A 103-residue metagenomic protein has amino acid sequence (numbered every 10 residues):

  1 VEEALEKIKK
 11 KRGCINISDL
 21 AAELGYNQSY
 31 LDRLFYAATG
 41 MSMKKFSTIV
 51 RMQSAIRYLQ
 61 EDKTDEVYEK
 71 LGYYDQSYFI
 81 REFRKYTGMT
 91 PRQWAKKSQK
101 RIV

Functional and structural regions predicted by a protein language model:
V1-K44, D62-L71: DNA-binding recognition helix and immediately preceding turn/loop of helix-turn-helix/winged-helix domains
A38-Y74, K97-V103: Terminal helix-turn-helix DNA-binding modules in bacterial transcription factors
E82-V103: …primarily DNA-binding HTH/wHTH and HhH modules…
